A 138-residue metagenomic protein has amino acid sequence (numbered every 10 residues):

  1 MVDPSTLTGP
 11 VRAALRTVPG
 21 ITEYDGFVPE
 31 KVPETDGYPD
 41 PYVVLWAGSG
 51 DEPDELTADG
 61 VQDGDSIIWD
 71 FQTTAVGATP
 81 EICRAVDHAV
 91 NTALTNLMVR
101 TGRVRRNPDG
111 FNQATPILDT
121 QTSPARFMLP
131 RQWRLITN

Functional and structural regions predicted by a protein language model:
M1-G60, E81, L97: Small/polar-rich, solvent-exposed N-terminal microdomains that initiate assembly or binding
M1-T17, G50-A58, G64-S66, R103-N138: Short, charged interaction patches at domain edges and termini
Y24, G102-R103: Short, hydrophobic secondary-structure boundary micro-motifs
G37, D63-I68: Short, flexible turn/loop "capping" segments at secondary-structure junctions
V44, D70-Q72, P130-R134: Beta-strand secondary-structure signal
A58, I68-A75: Extended, compositionally biased low-complexity polar/Lys-Gly-rich tracts and adjacent boundary/linker regions are
Q72-A93: Mid-chain, well-packed structural core segment of small domains
N91-T101: A common structural junction motif
